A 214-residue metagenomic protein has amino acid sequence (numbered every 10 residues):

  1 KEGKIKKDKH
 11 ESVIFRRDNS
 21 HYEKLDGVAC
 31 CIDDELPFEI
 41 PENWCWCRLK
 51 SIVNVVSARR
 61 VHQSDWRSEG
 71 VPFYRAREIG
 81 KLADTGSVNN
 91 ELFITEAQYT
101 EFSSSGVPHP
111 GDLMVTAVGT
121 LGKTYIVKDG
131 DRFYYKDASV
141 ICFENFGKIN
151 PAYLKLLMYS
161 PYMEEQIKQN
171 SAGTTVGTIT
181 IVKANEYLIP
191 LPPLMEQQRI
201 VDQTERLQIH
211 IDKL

Functional and structural regions predicted by a protein language model:
K1-H10, R206-L214: Short amphipathic coiled-coil heptad-repeat segments
K4-K9, V13-R16, I32-D34, C45-T85 (+2 more regions): Low-complexity, Lys/Gly-biased intrinsically disordered segments
G27-R59, P190-V201, Q208-L214: Non-catalytic DNA-recognition/assembly elements of restriction-modification systems
L36-I40, Y99-T100, I141-N145, N185-L191: Short, well-ordered beta-strand elements within core beta-sheets of diverse protein domains
W44, G111, T124, E186-Y187 (+1 more regions): Structural signal for hydrophobic
G70, N90, D137-S139: A generic structural signal for short beta-strands and their flanking turns/coil linkers
R75-A76, T95-Y159, T178-I181: A short beta-sheet element
S160-Y187: Specificity-determining recognition surfaces
